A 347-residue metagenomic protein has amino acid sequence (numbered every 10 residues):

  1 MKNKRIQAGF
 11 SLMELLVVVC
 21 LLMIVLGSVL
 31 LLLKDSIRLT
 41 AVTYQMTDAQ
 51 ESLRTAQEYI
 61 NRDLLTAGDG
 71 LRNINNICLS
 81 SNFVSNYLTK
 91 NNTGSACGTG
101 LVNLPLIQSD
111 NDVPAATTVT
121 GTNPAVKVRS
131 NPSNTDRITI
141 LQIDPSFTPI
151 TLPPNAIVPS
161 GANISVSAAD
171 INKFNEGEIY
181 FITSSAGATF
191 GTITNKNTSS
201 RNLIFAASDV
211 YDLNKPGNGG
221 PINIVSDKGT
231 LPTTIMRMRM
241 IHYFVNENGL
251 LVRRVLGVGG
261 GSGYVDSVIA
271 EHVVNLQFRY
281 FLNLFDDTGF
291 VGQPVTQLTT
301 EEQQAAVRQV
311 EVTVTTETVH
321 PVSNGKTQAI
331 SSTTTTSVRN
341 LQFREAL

Functional and structural regions predicted by a protein language model:
M1-R5: N-terminal secretory signal peptides that target proteins for export/translocation
Q7, Y44-D48, T55, Y59 (+7 more regions): Short linear sequence signals and composition-biased patches located at protein termini or domain-edge surfaces
A8-N61, L65-A67, F343, L347: Aliphatic-rich helix starts adjacent to a transmembrane/signal segment
S146-G161: Short, basic/aromatic beta-hairpin or loop at an interaction surface
T148-T151, G191, R254: Short helix/loop capping segments that flank catalytic or ligand/cofactor-binding pockets
P153-A156, D170-I182, Y211-R237: Extended Gly/Ser/Thr-rich low-complexity repeat segments, especially those forming or decorating extracellular
P159-I171: Short alpha-helix capping/helix-loop boundary micro-motifs
A169-R201: Ser/Thr/Gly-rich low-complexity blocks that favor extended beta-strand/coil architectures
